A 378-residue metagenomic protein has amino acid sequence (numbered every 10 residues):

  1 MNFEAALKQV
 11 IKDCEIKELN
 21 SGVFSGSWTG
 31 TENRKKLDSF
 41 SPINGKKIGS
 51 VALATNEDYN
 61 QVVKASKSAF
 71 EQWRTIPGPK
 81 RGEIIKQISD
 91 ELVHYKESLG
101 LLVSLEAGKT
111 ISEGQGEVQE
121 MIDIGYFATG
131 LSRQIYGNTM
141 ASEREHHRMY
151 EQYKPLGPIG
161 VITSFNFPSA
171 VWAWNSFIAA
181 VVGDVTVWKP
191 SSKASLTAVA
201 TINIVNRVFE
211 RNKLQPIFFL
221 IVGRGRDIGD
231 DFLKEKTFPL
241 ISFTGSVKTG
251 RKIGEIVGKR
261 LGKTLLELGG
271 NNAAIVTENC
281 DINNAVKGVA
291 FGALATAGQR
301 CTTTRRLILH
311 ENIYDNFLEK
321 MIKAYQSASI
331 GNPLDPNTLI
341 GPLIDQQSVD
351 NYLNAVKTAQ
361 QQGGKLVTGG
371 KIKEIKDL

Functional and structural regions predicted by a protein language model:
M1-S50, E83, Q87, G137-T163 (+2 more regions): Terminal low-complexity tails and localization/encapsulation signals of metabolic enzymes
G45, R81, V103, G183 (+6 more regions): Residue-level signal for inorganic ion chemistry
K46-Y136, H146: Glycine-rich loop-to-alpha-helix module at the N-terminal edge of alpha/beta enzyme cores
A52-N56, N166-F167, A295: Glycine-rich phosphate/pyrophosphate-binding beta-alpha loops
V63, G82-S89, K96, G100 (+10 more regions): Hydrophobic face of alpha-helices
G137-N284: Rossmann-like NAD(P) dinucleotide-binding subdomain of oxidoreductase/dehydrogenase enzymes
R207, K248-L378: ALDH superfamily catalytic-core signature
